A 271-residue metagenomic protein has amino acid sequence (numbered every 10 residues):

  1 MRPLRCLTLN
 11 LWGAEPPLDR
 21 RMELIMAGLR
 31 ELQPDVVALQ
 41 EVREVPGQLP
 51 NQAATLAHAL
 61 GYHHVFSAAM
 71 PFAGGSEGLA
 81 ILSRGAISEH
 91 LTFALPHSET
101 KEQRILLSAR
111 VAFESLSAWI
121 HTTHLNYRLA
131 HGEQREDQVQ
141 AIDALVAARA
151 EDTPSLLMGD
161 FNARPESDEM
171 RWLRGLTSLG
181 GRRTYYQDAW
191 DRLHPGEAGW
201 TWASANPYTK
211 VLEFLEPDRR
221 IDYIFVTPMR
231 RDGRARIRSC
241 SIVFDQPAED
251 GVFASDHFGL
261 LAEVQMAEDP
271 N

Functional and structural regions predicted by a protein language model:
P3-M22, E44, F93, H97-T100 (+1 more regions): Acidic/histidine-rich helix-loop elements that form or flank divalent-metal/phosphate-binding sites at the catalytic
R5-L11, I25-L49, L82, A109 (+5 more regions): Active-site beta-strand/loop signature of hydrolases that rely on acidic residues for catalysis
A14-P16, E44-Q48, F72-G74, R128-A130 (+2 more regions): Active-site environment of divalent metal-dependent phosphoester hydrolases
L18, V36, Q40-L125, Y223 (+1 more regions): Structured beta-strand-rich core segments of catalytic domains in phosphoester-bond hydrolases
D19-R20, L49-Q52, S76-L79, E102 (+3 more regions): Short aromatic-enriched loop/helix-cap "lid" or pocket-rim segments at secondary-structure transitions that line
E23-I25, A53-A57, E99, D137-V139 (+2 more regions): Glycine-rich, phosphate-binding/catalytic loops in enzymes
H131-A144: Alpha-helical scaffold elements lining the catalytic groove of polysaccharide deacetylases
A147-S155, A163-N271: Metal-dependent phosphoester-hydrolase catalytic domains
